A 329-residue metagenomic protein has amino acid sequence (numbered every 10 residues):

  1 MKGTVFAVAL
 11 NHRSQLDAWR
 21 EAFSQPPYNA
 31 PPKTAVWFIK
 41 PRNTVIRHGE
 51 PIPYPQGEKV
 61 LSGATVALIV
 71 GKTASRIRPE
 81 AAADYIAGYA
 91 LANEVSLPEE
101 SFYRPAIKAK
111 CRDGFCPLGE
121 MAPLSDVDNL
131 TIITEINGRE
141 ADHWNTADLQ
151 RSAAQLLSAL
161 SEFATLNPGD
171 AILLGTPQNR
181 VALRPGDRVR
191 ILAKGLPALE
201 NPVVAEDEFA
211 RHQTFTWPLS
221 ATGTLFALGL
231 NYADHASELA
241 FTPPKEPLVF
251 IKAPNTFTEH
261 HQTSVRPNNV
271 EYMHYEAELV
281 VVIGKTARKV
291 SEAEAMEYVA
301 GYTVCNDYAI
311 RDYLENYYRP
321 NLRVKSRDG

Functional and structural regions predicted by a protein language model:
M1-F163, N167, A171, N179-G329: Catalytic-core "active-site belt" of small-molecule-metabolizing enzymes, emphasizing His/Asp/Glu-rich regions
